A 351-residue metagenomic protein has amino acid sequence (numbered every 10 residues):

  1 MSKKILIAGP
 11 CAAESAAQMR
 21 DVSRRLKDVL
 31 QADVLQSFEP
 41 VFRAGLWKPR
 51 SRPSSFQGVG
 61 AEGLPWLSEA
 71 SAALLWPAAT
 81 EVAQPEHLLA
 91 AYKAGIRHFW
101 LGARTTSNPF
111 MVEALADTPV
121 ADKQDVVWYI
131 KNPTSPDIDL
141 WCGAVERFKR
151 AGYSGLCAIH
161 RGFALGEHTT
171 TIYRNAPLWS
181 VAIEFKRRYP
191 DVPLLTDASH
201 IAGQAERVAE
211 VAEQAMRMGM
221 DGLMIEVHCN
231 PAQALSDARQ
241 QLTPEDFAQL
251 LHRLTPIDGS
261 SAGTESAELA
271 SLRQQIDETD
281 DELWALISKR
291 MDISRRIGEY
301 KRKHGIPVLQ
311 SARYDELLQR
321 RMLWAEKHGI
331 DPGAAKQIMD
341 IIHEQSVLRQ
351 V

Functional and structural regions predicted by a protein language model:
M1-A73, A83: Conserved N-terminal beta1-alpha1 strand-loop-helix module at the mouth
K4-P10, P40-A44, A78-T80, F99-L101 (+4 more regions): Hydrophobic faces of well-ordered beta-strands that scaffold small-molecule active sites in alpha/beta enzyme cores
I5-V22, R52-Q57, W76-V82, G102-A103 (+4 more regions): Active-site mouth loops of central-metabolism enzymes
L26-V29, L67-S71, A91, L115 (+3 more regions): Generic structural signal for hydrophobic
L35, M111-D246, D258, A262-T264: Catalytic alpha/beta core domains of metabolic enzymes, predominantly
R43-E62, C229-A238, I297-I306: Glycine-rich, proline-tolerant flexible connector loops at the mouths of alpha/beta enzymes
S55-V59, L75-L88, R97-M111, V126-I138 (+2 more regions): Catalytic beta/alpha-barrel core
G259-V351: Domain-level signature for soluble enzymes in the chorismate/prephenate branch of the shikimate pathway
